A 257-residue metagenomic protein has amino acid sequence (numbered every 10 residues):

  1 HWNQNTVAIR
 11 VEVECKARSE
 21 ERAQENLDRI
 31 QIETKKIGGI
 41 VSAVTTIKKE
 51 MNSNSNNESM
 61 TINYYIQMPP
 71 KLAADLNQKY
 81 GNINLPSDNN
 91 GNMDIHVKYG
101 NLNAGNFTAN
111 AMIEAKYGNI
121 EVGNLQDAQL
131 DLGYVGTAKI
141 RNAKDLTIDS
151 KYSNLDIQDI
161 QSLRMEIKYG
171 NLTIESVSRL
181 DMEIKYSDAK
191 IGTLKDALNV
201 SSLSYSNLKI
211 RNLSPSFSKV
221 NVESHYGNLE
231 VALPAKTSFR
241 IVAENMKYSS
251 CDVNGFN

Functional and structural regions predicted by a protein language model:
H1-Q78, N84-V97, N101-A115, N119-G133 (+6 more regions): Acidic (Asp/Glu) and glycine-rich low-complexity loops/linkers that are typically intrinsically disordered
S153-E230: Eukaryotic tandem repeat interaction scaffolds
